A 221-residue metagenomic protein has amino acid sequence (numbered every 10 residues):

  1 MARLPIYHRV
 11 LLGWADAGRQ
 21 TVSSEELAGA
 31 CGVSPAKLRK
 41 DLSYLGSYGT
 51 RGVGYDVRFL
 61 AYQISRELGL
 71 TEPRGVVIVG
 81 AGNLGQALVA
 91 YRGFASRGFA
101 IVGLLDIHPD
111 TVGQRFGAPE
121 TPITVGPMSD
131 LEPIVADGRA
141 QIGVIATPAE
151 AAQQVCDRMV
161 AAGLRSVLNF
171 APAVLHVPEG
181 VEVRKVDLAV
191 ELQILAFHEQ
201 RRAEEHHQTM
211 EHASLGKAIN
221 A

Functional and structural regions predicted by a protein language model:
M1-I6: Short, Lys/Arg-enriched anionic-surface-contact patches
R9-R19, S23-A162, P178-L192, A196-A203 (+1 more regions): Hydrophobic, well-ordered beta-alpha structural blocks that scaffold small-molecule cofactor pockets
T147, F170-P172: Short secondary-structure boundary segments
E204-H212: Intrinsically disordered or compositionally simple regulatory linkers and C-terminal tails in signal-transduction
